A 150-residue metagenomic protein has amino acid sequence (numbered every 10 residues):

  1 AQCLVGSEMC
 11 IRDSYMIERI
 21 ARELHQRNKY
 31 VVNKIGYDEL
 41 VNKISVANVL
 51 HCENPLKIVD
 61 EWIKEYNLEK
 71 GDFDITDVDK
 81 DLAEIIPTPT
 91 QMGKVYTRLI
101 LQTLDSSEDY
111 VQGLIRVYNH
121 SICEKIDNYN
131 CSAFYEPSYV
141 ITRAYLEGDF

Functional and structural regions predicted by a protein language model:
A1-G6, I11: Single conserved hydrophobic/aromatic residue that forms the stacking wall/gate of nucleotide- or nucleobase-binding
S7, Y15-I63: N-terminal interaction modules that seed assembly of large macromolecular complexes
H25-N33, N42, K70-T76, L104-G113: Short, surface-exposed acidic
V49-E84, T88: Long, compositionally biased
M92-R116: Long protein-protein interaction modules used by eukaryotic assembly/scaffold proteins
R116-F150: Glycine-rich, aromatic-bearing surface loops/beta-hairpins
